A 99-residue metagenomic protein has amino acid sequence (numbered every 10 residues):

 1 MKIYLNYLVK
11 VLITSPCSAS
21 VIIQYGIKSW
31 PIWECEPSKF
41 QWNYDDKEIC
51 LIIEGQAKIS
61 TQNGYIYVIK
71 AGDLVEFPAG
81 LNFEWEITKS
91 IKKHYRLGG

Functional and structural regions predicted by a protein language model:
I3-K10, S29-P31, K92-G99: Double-stranded beta-helix
I3-Q24: Transition segment at domain starts
P16-S18, G26-D45, P78-A79: Conserved short histidine dyad/triad with adjacent acidic residue
I23, F40-Y44, T61, Y67-V68 (+1 more regions): Short histidine-centered beta-strand/loop micro-motifs that create catalytic or ligand/metal-coordination sites
W42, I59, K93-R96: Short hydrophobic/aromatic-rich beta-strand segments that constitute the beta-sheet cores of beta-sandwich/beta-barrel
Y44-I59: Short, conserved beta-strand element in jelly-roll/cupin
N63-A79: Short acidic-glycine-tyrosine-enriched beta hairpin
A79-G99: Ligand-binding loop in jelly-roll beta-barrel domains
